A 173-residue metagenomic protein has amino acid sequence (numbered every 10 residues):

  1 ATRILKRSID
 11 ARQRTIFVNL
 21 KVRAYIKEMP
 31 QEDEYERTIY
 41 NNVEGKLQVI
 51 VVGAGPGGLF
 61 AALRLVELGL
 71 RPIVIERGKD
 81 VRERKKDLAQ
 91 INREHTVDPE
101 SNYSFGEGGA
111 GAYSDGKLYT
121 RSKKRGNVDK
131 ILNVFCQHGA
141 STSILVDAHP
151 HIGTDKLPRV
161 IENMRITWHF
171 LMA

Functional and structural regions predicted by a protein language model:
A1-K6, R12-F17, E83, A89-M172: Conserved N-terminal/central alpha/beta ligand/cofactor-binding core
A1-L47: Extreme N-terminal leader/targeting segments of oxidoreductases
E28-P30, P56-G58, K79-D80: A short acidic, glycine/proline-enriched capping/turn motif at secondary-structure boundaries, especially helix N-cap
N41-V49, R121-V128: Short secondary-structure transition/capping segments
V43-G57, I73-I75: Beta1/beta-strand and adjacent pyrophosphate-binding region of the FAD-binding site in flavoprotein oxidoreductases
A61: Extracellular glycan-recognition regions
R64-L65: Aromatic pocket-lining residues of Rossmann-like dinucleotide-binding sites
L70-R77, V81: Short beta-strand "acidic-cap" motif of Rossmann-like dinucleotide-binding folds
